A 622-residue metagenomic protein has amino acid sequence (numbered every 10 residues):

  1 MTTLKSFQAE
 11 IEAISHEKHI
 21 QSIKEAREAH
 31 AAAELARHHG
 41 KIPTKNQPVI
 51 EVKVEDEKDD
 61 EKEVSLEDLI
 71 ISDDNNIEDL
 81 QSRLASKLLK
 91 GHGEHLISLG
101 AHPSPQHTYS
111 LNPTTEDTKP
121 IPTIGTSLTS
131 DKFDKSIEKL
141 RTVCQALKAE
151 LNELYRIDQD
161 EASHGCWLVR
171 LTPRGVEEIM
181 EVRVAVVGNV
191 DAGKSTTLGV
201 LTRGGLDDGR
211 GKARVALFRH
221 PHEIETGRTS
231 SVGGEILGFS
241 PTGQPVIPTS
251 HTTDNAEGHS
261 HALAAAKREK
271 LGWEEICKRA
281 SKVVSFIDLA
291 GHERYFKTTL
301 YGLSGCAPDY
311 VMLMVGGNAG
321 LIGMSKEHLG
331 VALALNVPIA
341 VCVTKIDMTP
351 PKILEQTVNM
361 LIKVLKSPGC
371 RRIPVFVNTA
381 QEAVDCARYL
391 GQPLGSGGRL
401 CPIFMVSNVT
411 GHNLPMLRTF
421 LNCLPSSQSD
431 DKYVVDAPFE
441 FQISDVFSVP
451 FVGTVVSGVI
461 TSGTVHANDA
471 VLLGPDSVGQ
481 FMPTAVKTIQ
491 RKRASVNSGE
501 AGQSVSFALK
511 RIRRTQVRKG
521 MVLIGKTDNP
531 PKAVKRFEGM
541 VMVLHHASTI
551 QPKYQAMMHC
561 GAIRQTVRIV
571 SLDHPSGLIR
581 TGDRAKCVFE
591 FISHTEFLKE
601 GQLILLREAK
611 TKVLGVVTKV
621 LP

Functional and structural regions predicted by a protein language model:
M1-V176: Polybasic/polar functional segments that serve as interface/processing modules
G91, V190, R228-S230, E275-R279 (+2 more regions): Conserved catalytic network of the ASCE P-loop NTPase/AAA+ motor domain
G93-I97, E150, S163-G165, M180-R183 (+15 more regions): Core residues of folded domains in eukaryotic genome-function proteins
V169-L289: Conserved G1/Walker A P-loop phosphate-binding module
R183, P350, R513-P622: C-terminal effector modules of nucleic-acid-centric enzymes and ribosome-associated factors
R183-D191, S195, G199-R203, K363-A547: Conserved catalytic-core segments of large NTP-driven translation/proteostasis enzymes
S281-S285, L289-F296, G305-E327, L333-Q356: Conserved Switch II/interswitch segment of TRAFAC-class P-loop GTPases
T344, S407, A609: Active-site glycine-centered loops adjacent to acidic/histidine catalytic or metal-binding residues that shape
